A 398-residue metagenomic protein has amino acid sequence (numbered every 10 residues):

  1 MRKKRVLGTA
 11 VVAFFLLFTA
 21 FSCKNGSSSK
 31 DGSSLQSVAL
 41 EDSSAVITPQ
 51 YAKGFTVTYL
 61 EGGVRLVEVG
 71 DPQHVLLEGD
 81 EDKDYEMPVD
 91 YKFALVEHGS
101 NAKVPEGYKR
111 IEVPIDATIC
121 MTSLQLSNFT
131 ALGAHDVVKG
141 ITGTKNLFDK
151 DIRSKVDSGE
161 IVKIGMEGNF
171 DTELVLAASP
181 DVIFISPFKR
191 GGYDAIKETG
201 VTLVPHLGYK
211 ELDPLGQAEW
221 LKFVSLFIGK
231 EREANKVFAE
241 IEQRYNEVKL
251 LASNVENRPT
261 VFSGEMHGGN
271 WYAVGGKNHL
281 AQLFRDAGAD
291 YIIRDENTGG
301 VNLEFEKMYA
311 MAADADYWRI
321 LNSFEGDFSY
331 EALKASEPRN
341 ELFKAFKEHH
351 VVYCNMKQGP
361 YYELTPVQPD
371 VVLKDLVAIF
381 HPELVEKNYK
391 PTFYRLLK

Functional and structural regions predicted by a protein language model:
M1-V11: Bacterial N-terminal signal peptides that target proteins for export
V11-L17: Hydrophobic helical h-region of N-terminal Sec-dependent signal peptides in bacterial secretory/periplasmic proteins
T19-S22: C-terminal motif of bacterial Sec signal peptides marking the signal peptidase cleavage site
G26-S29, T144-L215, E219-K222, L226-V367 (+1 more regions): Binding-cleft/active-site segments that stabilize strongly anionic ligands or cofactors
K30-I47: Short Lys/Arg-enriched alpha/beta "domain-start" segment
Y51-V96, I228-R232: Helix-enriched interaction subdomains in cytosolic or periplasmic regions, typified by TIR/SEFIR signaling/NADase cores
V69, L77-L176: A short, structured surface patch at a secondary-structure boundary
P88, L95, Q368-K398: Conserved C-terminal helix/tail region of periplasmic/extracytoplasmic solute-binding proteins
